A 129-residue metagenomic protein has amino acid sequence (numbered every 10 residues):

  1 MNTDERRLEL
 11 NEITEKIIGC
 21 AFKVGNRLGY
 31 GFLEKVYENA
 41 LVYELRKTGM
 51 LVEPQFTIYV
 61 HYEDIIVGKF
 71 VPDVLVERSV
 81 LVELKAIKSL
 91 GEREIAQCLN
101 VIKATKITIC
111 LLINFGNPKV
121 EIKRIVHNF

Functional and structural regions predicted by a protein language model:
M1-R7: Short, low-complexity, charge-dense intrinsically disordered segments
R7-L8, I17: Charged, often low-complexity linker/regulatory segments
N11-E15, V24, L28-V36, A40-T48: Short Lys/Arg-rich amphipathic alpha-helical segments
G29, V52, P72-L90, V101: Conserved catalytic cores of phosphodiester-cleaving nucleases, focusing on short active-site segments
T48-D64: A short acidic/basic microdomain associated with nuclease active sites
F70-P72, V120: Change "...and in nucleic-acid phosphodiester-cleaving endonucleases..." to "...and in nucleic-acid processing enzymes
K85-F129: Nucleic-acid nuclease catalytic cores
